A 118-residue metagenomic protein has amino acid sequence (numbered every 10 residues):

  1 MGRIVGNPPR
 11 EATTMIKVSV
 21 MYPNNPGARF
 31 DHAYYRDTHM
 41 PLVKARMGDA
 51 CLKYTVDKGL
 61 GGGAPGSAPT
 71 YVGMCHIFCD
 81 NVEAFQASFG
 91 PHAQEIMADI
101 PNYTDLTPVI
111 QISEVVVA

Functional and structural regions predicted by a protein language model:
G2-V5, P9-A118: Macromolecular interaction modules
